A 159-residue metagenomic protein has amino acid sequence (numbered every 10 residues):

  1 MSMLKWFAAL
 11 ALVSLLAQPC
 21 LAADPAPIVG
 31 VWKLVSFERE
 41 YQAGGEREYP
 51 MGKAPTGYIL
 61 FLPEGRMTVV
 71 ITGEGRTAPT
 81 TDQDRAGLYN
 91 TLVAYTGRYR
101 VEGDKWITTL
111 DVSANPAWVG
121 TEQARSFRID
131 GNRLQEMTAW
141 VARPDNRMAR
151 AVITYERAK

Functional and structural regions predicted by a protein language model:
M1-A8: Bacterial N-terminal signal peptides that target proteins for export
A9-V13, Q18-K159: Lipid interaction determinants
